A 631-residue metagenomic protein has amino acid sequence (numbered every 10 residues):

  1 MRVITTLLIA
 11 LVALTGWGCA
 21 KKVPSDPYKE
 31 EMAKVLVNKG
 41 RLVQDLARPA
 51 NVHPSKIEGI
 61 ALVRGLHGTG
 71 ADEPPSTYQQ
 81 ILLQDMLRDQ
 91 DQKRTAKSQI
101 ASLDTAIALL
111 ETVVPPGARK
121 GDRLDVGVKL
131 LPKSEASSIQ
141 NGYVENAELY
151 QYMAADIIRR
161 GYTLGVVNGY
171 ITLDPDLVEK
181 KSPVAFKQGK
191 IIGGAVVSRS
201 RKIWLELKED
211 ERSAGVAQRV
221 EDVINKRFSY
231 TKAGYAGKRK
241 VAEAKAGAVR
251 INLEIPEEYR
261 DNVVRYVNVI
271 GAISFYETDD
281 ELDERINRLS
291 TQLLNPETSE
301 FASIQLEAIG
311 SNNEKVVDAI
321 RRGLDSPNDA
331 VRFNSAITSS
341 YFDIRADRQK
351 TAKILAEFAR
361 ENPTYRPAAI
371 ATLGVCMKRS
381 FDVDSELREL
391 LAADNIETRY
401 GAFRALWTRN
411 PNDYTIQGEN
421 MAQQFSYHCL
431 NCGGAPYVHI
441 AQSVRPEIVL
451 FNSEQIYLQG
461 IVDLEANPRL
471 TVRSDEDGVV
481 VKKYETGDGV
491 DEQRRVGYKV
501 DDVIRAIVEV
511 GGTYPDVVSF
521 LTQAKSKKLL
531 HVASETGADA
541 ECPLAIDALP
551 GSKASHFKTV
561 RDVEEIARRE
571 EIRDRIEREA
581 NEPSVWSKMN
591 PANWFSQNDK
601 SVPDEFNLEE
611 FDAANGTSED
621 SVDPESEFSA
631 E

Functional and structural regions predicted by a protein language model:
G16-L36: Bacterial Sec signal peptide processing site at the extreme N-terminus
R41-V43, K56-I60, Y78, L82 (+17 more regions): Extracytoplasmic
E58, D91, V144, A154-F301 (+7 more regions): Extracytoplasmic/periplasmic terminal helices and flexible tails
E58-I60, H67-S198: Signal peptide-directed extracytoplasmic domains
D279-S290, N312-L324, R345-A359, S380-L391 (+1 more regions): Amphipathic alpha-helical scaffolding segments comprising HEAT/armadillo-like alpha-solenoid repeats
N295, P327-N328, E361-Y365, D394-N395: Short inter-helical turns and helix N-cap capping residues of alpha-solenoid HEAT/ARM repeat scaffolds
E300-S311, R322, F333-R345, R366-R379 (+2 more regions): Structural detector for internal amphipathic alpha-helices that build alpha-solenoid repeat scaffolds
Y414-T513, L521, S526, D547: Long, low-hydrophobicity ectodomains and other hydrophilic envelope-associated domains
